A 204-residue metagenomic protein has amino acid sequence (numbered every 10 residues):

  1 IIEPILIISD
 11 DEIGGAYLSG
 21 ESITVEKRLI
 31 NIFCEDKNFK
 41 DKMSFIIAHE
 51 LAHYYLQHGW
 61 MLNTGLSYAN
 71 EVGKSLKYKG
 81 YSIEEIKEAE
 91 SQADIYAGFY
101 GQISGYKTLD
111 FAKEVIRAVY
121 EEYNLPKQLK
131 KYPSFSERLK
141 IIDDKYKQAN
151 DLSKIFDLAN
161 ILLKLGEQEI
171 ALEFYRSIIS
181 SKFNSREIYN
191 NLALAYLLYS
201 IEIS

Functional and structural regions predicted by a protein language model:
I1-S204: A Zn2+-metalloprotease active-site environment signal
